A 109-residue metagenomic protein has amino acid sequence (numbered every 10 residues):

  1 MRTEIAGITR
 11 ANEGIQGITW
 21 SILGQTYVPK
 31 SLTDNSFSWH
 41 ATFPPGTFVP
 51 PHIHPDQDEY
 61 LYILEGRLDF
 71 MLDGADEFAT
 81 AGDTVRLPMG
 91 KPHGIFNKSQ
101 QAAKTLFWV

Functional and structural regions predicted by a protein language model:
M1-F37: A short, N-terminal "cap"/entry segment at the start of jelly-roll beta-barrel domains of the cupin/DSBH fold
R10-A11, G74-P92: Short acidic-glycine-tyrosine-enriched beta hairpin
I22-G24, W39-H54: Conserved short histidine dyad/triad with adjacent acidic residue
S38-T42, Y60, D76, T84-R86: Conserved hydrophobic/aromatic beta-strand scaffold that supports enzyme active sites
P45, D56, A75, K91-P92 (+1 more regions): A generic "binding-loop/recognition-motif" signal
D56-D58, Y62-L68, D73-G74: Glycine- and acidic-residue-biased ligand/ion/polar-headgroup-sensing regions
A81, M89-V109: Ligand-binding loop in jelly-roll beta-barrel domains
